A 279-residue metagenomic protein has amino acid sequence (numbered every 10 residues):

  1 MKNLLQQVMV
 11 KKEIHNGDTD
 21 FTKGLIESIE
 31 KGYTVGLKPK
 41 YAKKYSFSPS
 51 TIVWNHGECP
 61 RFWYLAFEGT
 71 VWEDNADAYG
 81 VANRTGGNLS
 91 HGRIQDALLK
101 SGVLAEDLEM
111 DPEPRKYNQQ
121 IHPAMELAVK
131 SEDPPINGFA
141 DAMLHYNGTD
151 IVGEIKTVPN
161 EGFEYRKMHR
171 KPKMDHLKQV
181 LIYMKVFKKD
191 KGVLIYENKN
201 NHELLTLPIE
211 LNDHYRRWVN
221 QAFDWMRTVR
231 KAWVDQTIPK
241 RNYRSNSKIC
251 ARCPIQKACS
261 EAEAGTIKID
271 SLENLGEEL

Functional and structural regions predicted by a protein language model:
M1-V152, P159-E161: Metal-dependent nuclease catalytic cores that hydrolyze phosphodiester bonds in DNA/RNA, characterized by
Q6-Q7, Q95, Q119-Q120, Q179 (+3 more regions): Residue-identity detector for glutamine
K12-G17, K23, R170, I182 (+1 more regions): Metal-dependent nuclease catalytic regions and adjoining charged, substrate-binding loops involved in nucleic-acid end
A66-E68, K156, E197, Q256: Structured loops at beta-to-helix junctions and adjacent beta-edge loops in soluble globular domains
G80, R84, N88, H169-M174 (+1 more regions): Short, charged/polar micro-motifs that form catalytic or ligand-binding hotspots
E113-K231: Mg2+/Mn2+-dependent nuclease catalytic core
